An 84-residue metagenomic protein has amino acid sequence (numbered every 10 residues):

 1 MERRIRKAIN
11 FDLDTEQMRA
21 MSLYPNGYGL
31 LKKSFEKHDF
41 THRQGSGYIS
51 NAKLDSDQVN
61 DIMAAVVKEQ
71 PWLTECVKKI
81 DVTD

Functional and structural regions predicted by a protein language model:
M1-K7, E16-I80: Basic nucleic-acid-binding interfaces
L13: Residues immediately flanking
V82-D84: Flexible, compositionally biased loop and terminal segments
